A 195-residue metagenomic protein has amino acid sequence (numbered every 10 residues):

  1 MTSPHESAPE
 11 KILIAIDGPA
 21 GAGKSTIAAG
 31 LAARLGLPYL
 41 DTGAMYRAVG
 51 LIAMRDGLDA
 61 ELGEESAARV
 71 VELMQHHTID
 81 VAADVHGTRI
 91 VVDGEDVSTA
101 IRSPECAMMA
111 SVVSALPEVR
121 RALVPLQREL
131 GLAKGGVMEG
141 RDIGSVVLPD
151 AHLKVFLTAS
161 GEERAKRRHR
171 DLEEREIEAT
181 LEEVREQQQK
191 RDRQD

Functional and structural regions predicted by a protein language model:
I14-I16: Hydrophobic anchor at the beta1->P-loop junction of P-loop NTPases
P19: P-loop (Walker A) phosphate-binding loop of NTP-binding proteins
K24: Conserved lysine of the Walker
I27: Hydrophobic positions on the alpha1 helix immediately C-terminal to the Walker A/P-loop
A33-R102: N-terminal phosphate/diphosphate-binding loop that engages ATP/GTP or pyrophosphate donors across diverse enzyme folds
A82, Q127-K134, R141-V146, D150 (+1 more regions): Small-molecule kinase domains that catalyze NTP-dependent phosphoryl transfer to phosphate-bearing small molecules
A107-E118, D171-E182: Flexible beta-alpha connector loops of hexameric P-loop NTPases
I143, K154-E163, D171: Glycine-rich phosphate-binding loops of nucleotide-dependent enzymes
